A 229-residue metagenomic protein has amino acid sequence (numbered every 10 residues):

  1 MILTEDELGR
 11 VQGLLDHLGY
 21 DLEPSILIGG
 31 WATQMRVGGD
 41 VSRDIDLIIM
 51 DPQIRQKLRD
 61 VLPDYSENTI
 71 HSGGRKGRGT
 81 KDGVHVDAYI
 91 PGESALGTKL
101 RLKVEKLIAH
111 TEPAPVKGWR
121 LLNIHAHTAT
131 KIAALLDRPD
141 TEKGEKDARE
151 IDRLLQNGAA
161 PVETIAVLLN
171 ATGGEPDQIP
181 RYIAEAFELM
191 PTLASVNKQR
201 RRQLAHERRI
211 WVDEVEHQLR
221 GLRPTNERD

Functional and structural regions predicted by a protein language model:
M1-D229: Compositionally biased terminal segments of proteins
